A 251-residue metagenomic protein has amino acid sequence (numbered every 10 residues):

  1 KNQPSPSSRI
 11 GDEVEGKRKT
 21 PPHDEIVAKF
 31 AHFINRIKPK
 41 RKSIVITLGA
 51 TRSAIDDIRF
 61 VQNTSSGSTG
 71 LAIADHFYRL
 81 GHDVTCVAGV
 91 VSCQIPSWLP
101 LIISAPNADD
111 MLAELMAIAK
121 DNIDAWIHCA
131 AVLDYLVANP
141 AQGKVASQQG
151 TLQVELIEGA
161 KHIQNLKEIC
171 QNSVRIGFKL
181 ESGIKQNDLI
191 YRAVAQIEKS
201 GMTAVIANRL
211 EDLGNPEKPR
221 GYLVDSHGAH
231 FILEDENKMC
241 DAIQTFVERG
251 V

Functional and structural regions predicted by a protein language model:
K1-V251: A cross-family phosphate/adenosyl-ligand binding-site feature
